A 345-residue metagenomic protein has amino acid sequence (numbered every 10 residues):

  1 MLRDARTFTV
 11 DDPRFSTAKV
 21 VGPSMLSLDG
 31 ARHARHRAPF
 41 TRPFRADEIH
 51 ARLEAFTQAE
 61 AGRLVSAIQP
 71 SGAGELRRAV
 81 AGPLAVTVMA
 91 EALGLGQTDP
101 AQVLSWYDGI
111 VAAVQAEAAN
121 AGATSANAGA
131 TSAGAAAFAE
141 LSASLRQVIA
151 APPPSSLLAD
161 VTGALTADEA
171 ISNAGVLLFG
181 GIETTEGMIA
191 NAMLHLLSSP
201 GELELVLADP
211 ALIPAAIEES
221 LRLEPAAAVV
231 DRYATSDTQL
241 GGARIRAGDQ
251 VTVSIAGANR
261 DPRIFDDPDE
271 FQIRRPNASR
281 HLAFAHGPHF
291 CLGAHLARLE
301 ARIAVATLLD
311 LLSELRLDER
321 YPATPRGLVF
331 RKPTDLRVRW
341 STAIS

Functional and structural regions predicted by a protein language model:
M1-S345: Cytochrome P450
